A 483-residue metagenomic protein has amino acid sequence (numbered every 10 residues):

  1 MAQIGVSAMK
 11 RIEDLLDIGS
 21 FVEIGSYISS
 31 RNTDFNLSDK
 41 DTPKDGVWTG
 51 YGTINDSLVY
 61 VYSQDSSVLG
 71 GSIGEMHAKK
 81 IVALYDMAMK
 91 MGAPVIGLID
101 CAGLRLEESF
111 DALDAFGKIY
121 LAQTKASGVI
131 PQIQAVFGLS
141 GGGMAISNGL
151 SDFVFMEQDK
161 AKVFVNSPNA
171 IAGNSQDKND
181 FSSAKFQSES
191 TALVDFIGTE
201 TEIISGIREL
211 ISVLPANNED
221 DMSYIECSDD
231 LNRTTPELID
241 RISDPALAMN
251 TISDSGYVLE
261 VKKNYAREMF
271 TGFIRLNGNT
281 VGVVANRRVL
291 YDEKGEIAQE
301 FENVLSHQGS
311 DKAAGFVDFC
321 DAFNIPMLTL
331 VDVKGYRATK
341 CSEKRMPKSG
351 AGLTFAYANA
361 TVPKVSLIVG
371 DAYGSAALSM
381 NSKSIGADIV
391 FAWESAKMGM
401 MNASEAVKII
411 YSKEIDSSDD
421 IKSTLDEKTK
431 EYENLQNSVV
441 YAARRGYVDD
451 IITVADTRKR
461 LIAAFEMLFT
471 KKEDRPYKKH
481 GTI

Functional and structural regions predicted by a protein language model:
M1-I483: Ligand-binding clefts of soluble mixed alpha/beta catalytic domains
